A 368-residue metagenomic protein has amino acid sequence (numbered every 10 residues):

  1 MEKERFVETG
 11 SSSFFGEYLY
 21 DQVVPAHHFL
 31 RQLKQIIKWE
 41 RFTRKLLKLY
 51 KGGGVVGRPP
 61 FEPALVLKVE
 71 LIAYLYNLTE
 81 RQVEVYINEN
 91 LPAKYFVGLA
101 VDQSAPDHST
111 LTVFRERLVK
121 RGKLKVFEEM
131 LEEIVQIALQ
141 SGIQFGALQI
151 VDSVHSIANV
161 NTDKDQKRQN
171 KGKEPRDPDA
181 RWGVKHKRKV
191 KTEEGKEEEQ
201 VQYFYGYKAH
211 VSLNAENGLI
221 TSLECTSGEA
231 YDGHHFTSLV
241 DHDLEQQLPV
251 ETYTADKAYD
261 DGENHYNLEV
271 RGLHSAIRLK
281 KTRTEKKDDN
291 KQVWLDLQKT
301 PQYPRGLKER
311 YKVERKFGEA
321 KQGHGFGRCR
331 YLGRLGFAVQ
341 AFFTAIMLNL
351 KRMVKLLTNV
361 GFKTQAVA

Functional and structural regions predicted by a protein language model:
M1-K38, R44, K355-A368: Charged, often Cys/His-bearing segments associated with DNA-binding zinc-finger transcription factors
A26-L71, L75: Basic, short loop/linker segments at the boundary and entry of helix-turn-helix/winged-helix-like folds
K38, G57-L65, Q103-D107, R305 (+2 more regions): Secondary-structure capping and boundary motifs in well-ordered enzyme cores
G52-P59, A100, C225, Y331-R334: A short glycine/serine-rich beta->alpha loop
P63-Y74, E89, A93, A209 (+1 more regions): Contiguous, well-ordered alpha-helical segments that form the cores/surfaces of helical PPI scaffolds
Y76-Q82, L219, G325-G327, L350-G361: Short helix-capping/linker segments at secondary-structure and domain boundaries
R81, V85-N88, L99-D102, P106-V270 (+1 more regions): Polybasic low-complexity intrinsically disordered regions
R168, K257-L335: Helix-centered, glycine/charged polyanion-binding patches within enzymatic domains that contact phosphate-containing
